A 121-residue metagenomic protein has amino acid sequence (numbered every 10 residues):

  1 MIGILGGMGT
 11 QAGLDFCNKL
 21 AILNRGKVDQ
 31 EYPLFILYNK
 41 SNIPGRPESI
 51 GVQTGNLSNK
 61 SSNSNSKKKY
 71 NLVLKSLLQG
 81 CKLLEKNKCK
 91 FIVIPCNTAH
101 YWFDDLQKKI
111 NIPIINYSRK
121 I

Functional and structural regions predicted by a protein language model:
M1-I121: Non-catalytic structural scaffold of enzyme domains
